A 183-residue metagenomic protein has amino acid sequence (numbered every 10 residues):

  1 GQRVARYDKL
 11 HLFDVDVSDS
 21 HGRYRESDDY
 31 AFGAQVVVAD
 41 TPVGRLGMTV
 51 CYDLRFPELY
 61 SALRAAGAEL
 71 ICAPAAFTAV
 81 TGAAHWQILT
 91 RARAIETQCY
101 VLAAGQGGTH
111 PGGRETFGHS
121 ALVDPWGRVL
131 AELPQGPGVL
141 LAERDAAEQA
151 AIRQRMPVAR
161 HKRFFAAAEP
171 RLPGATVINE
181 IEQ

Functional and structural regions predicted by a protein language model:
G1-Q2, G127: Detector for glycine-centered tight turns/loop "hinges" at secondary-structure junctions
Q2, V37-A39, S120-L122, L140-A142: Short beta-strand scaffold segments in enzyme catalytic cores
Q2-A66, A79-G82, W86-I88, R153-V158: Active-site catalytic loop in hydrolytic enzyme cores
K9, T41, P125, Q135 (+1 more regions): Active-site donor-binding loop signature of nucleotide-sugar glycosyltransferases
K9-L12, I95, R128, Q135 (+1 more regions): Generic secondary-structure signature for well-ordered alpha-helical cores
L12-F13, G108, E148: Active-site/binding-pocket entry motifs
R45, C51-L140: CN hydrolase (nitrilase-like) catalytic-core segments centered on the catalytic cysteine and neighboring Lys/Glu
A147-Q183: A short C-terminal boundary segment appended to hydrolase-like catalytic domains
